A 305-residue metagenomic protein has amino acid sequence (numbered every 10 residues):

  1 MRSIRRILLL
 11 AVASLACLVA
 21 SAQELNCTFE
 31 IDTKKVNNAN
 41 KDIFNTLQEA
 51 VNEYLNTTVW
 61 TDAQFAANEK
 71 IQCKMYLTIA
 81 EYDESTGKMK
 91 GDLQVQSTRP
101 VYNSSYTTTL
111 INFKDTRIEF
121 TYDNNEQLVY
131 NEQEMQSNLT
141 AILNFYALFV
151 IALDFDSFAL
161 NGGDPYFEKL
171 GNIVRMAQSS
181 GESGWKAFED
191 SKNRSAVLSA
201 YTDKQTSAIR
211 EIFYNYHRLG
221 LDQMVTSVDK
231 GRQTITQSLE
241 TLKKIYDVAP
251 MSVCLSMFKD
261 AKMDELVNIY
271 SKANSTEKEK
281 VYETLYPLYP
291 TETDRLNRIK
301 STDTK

Functional and structural regions predicted by a protein language model:
M1-L25: Bacterial Sec-dependent N-terminal signal peptides
Q23-K90, V101-N103: Start-of-domain marker
K34-K41, V129-S137, V248: Second-shell loop/turn segments in exported
N52-W60, A152-F155, V267, S271: Sec-exported extracytoplasmic/periplasmic mature domains
G87-S199: Acidic/His-rich structured neighborhood in mature extracellular/periplasmic domains
A159-M251, L255: Flexible, glycine-rich surface segments
R218-K305: A cross-kingdom marker for long, charged
